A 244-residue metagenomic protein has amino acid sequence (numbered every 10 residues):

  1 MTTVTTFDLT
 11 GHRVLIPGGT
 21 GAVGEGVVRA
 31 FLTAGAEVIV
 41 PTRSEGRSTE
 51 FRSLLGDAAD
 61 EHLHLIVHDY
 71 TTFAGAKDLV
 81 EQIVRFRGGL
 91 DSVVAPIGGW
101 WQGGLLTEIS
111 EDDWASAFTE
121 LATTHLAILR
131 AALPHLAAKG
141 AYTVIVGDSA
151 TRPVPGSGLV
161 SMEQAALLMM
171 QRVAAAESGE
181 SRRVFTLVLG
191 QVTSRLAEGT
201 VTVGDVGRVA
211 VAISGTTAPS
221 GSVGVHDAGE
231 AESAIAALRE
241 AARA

Functional and structural regions predicted by a protein language model:
M1-I16, E240-A244: Flexible N-terminal pre-Rossmann segment of NAD(P)-dependent oxidoreductases
T20, V28: N-terminal Rossmann NAD(P)H-binding glycine-rich loop of SDR-like oxidoreductase domains
G35-E50: Conserved glycine-rich Rossmann-like NAD(P)H-binding loop of the short-chain dehydrogenase/reductase
L55-A74: Rossmann-fold cofactor-recognition segment
A59-H62, E81-A95, W101-Q102, A218-P219: A glycine-rich helix->loop->beta "capping" turn within Rossmann-like NAD(P)(H)-dependent oxidoreductase domains
G98-D113, R239: Conserved mid-core segment of classical short-chain dehydrogenase/reductases
T107, D113-A127, A138-A176, Q191-S194: Catalytic loop of short-chain dehydrogenase/reductase
R172, G179-A244: C-terminal helical subdomain
